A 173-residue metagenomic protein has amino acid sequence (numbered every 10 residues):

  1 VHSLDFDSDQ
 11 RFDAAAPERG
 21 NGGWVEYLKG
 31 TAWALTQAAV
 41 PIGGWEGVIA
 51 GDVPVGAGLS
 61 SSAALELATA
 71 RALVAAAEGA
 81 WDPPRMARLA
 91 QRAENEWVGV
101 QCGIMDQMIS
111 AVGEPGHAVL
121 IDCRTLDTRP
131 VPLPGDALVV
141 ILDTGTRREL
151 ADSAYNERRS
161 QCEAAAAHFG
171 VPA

Functional and structural regions predicted by a protein language model:
V1-A63, L67, R71-P83, R88 (+5 more regions): ATP-binding N-lobe of GHMP and related small-molecule kinases
H2-N21, H117-A173: C-terminal nucleotide
I109: Short hydrophobic alpha-helical segments of the AMP-binding
